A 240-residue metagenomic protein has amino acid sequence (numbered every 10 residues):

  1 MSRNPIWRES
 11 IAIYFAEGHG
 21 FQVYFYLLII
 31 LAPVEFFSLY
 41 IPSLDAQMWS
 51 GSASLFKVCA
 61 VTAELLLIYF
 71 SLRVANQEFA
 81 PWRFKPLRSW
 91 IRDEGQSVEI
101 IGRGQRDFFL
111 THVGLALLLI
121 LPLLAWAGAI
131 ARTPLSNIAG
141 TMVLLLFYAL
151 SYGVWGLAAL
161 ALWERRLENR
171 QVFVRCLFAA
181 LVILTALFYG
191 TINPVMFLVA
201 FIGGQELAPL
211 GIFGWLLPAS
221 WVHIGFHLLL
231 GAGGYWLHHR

Functional and structural regions predicted by a protein language model:
M1-P86, I100-R240: Hydrophobic alpha-helical transmembrane segments of membrane proteins
W90-I100: Short helix-to-coil transition segments within interhelical loops that connect adjacent transmembrane helices
